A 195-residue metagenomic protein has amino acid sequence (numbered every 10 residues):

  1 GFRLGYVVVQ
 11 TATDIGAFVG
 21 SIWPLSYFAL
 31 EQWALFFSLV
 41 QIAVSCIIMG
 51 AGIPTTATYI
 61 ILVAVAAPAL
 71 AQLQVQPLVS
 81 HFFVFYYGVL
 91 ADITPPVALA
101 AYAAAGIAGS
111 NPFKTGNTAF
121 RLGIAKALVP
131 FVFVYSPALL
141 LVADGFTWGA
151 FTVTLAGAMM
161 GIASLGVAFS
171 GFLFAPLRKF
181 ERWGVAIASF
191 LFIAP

Functional and structural regions predicted by a protein language model:
G1-P195: Alpha-helical transmembrane segments of multi-pass membrane transport proteins
